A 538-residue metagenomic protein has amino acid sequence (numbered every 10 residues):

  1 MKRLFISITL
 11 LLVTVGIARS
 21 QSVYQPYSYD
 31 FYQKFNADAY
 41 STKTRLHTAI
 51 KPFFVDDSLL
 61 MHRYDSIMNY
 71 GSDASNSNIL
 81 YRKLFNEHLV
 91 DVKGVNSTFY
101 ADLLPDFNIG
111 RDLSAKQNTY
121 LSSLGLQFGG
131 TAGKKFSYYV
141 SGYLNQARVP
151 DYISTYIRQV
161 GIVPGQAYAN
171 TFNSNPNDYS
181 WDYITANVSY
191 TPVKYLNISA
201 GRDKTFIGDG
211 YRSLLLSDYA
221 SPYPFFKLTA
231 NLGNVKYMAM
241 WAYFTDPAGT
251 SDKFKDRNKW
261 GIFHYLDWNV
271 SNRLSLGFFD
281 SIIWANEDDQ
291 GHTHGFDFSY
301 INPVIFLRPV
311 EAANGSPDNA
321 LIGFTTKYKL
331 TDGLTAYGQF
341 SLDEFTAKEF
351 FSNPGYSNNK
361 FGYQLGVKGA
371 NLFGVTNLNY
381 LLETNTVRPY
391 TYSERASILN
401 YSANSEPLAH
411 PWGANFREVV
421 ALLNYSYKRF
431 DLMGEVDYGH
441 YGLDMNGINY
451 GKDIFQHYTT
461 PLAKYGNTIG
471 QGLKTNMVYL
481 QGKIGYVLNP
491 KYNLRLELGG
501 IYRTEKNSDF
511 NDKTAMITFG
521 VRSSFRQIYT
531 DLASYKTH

Functional and structural regions predicted by a protein language model:
M1-Q25: Bacterial Sec-dependent N-terminal signal peptides
R3, G16, G161-V163, S221-Y223 (+5 more regions): Short, intrinsically disordered/low-complexity patches at protein termini and at juxtamembrane boundaries
R3, V13-T14, N145, T205 (+4 more regions): Single-residue recognition of alpha-helix boundary sites
R3-L4, W181, L274-I282, E287-H538: Exposed, low-structure sequence patches enriched in small/polar residues
S22-S275, D280-N286, S352-Y363, K368-T386 (+4 more regions): Outer-membrane beta-barrel channel domains
